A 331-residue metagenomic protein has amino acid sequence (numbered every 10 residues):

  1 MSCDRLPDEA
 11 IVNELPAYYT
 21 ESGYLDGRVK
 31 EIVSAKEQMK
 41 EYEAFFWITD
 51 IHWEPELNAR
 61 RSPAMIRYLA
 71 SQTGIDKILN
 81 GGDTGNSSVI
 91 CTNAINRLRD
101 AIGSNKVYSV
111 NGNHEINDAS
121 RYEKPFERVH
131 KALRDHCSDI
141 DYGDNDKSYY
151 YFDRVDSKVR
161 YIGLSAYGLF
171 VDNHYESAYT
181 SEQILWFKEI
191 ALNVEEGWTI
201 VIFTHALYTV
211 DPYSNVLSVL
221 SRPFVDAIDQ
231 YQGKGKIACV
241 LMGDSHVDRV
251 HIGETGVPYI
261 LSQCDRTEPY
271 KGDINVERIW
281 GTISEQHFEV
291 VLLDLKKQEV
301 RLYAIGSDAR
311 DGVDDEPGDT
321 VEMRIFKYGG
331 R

Functional and structural regions predicted by a protein language model:
L6-N93: N-terminal active-site segment of His-dependent metallophosphoesterases
P7-K30, M39, E289-R331: A short C-terminal boundary segment appended to hydrolase-like catalytic domains
G27-R28, V89-W186, A227-K234, I252-G281 (+2 more regions): Extended active-site neighborhood of metal-dependent phosphoesterases/phosphodiesterases
E41-A44, T73-K77, G103-Y108, S157-R160 (+3 more regions): Loop/turn elements at helix/coil->beta-strand transitions in domains of secreted/extracellular proteins
Y42-P55, K158-G168, V201-F203, V257-C264 (+1 more regions): Active-site-proximal beta-strand elements of phosphoester/diester hydrolases
W47-T49, K77-D83, V107-N113, V201-H205 (+2 more regions): Active-site neighborhood of phospho(di)ester-bond hydrolases with catalytic His/Asp-centered motifs
G168-L185, V194-L241: Active-site-proximal segments of metal-dependent phosphoesterases and phosphodiesterases across multiple
